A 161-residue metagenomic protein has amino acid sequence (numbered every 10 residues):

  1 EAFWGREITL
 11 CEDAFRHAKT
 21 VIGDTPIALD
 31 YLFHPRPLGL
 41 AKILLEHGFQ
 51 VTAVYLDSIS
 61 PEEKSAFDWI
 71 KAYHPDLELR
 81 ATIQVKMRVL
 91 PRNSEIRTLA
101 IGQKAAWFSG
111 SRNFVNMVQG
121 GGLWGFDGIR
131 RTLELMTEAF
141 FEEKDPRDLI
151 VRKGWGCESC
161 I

Functional and structural regions predicted by a protein language model:
E1-I161: An N-terminal assembly and electron-transfer interface module characteristic of large anaerobic redox and radical
